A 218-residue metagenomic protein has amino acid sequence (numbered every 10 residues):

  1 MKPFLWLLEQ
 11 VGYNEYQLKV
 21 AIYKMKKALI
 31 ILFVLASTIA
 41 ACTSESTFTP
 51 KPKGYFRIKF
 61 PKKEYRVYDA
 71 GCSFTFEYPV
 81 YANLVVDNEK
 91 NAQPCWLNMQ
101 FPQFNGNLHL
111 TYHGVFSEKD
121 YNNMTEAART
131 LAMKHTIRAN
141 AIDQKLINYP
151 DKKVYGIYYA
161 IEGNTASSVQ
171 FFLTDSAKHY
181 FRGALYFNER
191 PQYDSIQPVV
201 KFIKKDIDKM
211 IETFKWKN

Functional and structural regions predicted by a protein language model:
K2-P3, K24-A28: Positively charged n-region of N-terminal signal peptides that target proteins for export
L29-S37: Sec-dependent N-terminal signal peptides
I39-A41: C-terminal motif of bacterial Sec signal peptides marking the signal peptidase cleavage site
T43-S46: Bacterial signal peptide processing site
P50-A70: Post-signal peptide N-terminal segment of mature Sec-exported envelope proteins
D69-E126: Secretory pathway targeting signatures of secreted, lumenal, and periplasmic proteins
T125-R182: Signature of long, low-cysteine stretches enriched in small and polar/charged residues
A184-N218: Surface-exposed amphipathic alpha-helical segments
